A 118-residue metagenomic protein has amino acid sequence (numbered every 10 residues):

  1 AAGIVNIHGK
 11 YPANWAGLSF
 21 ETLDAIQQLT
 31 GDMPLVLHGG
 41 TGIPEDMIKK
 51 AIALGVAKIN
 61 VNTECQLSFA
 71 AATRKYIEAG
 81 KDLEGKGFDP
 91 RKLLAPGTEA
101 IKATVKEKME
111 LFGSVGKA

Functional and structural regions predicted by a protein language model:
A1-E21: Glycine/Thr-rich beta-alpha phosphate-binding loop at enzyme active sites
I4-G9, L54-A70: Glycine-rich phosphate-binding active-site loops on the catalytic face of alpha/beta enzymes
N14-L37: Alpha-helix-loop-beta-strand connector modules within alpha/beta enzyme cores
S19-A25, I52-N60: Short, electropositive alpha-helical surface patch
G31-P34, A57, G85: Short, well-ordered coil/turn segments that N-cap beta-strands
G40-G55: Catalytic cores of alpha/beta
I77-A118: Extended, intrinsically disordered, low-complexity segments
